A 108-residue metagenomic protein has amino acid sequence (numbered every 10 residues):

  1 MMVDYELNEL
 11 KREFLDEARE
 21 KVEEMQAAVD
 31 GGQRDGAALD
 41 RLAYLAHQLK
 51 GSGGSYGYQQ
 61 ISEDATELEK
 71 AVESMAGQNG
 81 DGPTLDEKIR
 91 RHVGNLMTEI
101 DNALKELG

Functional and structural regions predicted by a protein language model:
M1-E9, H47-G53: Short, charged, low-complexity loops and linkers
V3-Q26, G77-G108: Amphipathic, coiled-coil-like alpha-helical segments
V22, Q26-V29, G53, G57: Short amphipathic alpha-helical segments enriched in hydrophobics
E24-R41: Helix-loop segments that flank and shape redox-cofactor active sites
G31-R34, S62, D81: Heptad-repeat coiled-coil alpha-helices
A37-S74: Extended, amphipathic alpha-helices with heptad-repeat/coiled-coil or helix-bundle character that serve as
